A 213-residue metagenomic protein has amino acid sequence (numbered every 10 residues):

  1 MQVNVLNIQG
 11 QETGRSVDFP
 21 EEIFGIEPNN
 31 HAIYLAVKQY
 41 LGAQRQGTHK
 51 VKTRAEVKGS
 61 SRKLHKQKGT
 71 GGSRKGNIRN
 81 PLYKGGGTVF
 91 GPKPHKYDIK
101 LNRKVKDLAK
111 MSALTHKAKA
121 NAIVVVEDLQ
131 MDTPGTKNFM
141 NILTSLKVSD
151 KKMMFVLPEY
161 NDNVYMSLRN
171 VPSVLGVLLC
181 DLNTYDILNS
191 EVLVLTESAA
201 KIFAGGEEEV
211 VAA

Functional and structural regions predicted by a protein language model:
M1-Q46, G91-A213: Extended polybasic, low-complexity segments that bind anionic RNA or targeting/receptor surfaces
A32-K68: A short, flexible low-complexity segment enriched in Lys/Arg and Gly/Pro that occurs in N-terminal basic tails
R54-F90: Glycine/serine-rich anion-binding loops at beta->alpha junctions that coordinate negatively charged ligand groups
